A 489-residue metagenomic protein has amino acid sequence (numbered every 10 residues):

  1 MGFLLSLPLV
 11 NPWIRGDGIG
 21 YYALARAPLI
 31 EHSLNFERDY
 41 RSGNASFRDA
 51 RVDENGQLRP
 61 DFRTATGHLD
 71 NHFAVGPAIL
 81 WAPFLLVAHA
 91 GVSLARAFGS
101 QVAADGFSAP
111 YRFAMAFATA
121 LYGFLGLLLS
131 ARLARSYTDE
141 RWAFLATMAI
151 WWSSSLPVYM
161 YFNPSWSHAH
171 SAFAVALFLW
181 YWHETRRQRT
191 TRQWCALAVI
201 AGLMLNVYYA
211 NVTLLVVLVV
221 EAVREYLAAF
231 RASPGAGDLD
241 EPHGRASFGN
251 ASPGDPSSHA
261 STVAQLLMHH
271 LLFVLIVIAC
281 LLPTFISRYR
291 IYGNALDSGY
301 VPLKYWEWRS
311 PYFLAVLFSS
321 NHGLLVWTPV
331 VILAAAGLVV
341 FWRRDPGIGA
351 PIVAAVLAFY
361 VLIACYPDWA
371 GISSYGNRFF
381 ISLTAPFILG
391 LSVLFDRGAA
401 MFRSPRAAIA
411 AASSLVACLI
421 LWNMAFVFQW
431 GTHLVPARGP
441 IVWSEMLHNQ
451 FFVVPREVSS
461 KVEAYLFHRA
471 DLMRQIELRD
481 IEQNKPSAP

Functional and structural regions predicted by a protein language model:
M1-G16, R26-N35, S46-F47, M148-S155 (+4 more regions): Transmembrane signal-anchor helices characteristic of membrane glycosylation enzymes that use polyprenol
S93-D105, L125-S154, F173, R187-A196 (+1 more regions): Transmembrane-helix signature of polytopic, membrane-embedded enzymes that assemble or transfer cell-envelope glycans
S100-L127, A143, T147-L177, Y181 (+1 more regions): Aromatic- and kink-enriched transmembrane "portal" helix at the membrane-lumen/periplasm boundary that abuts
A149, H170-A201, V217-E221, P386-G390: Specific aromatic-rich, kink-prone transmembrane helix
H170-A174, T213, V326-W327, V331-I332 (+1 more regions): Hydrophobic/aromatic-rich transmembrane helices and adjacent perimembrane loops
T213-I278, A335-D345, L389: Perimembrane helix-loop-helix junctions
V217-V220, R224, A228, H269-G337 (+2 more regions): Membrane-lumen/periplasm interface segments of specific transmembrane helices in polyprenyl phosphate-linked
S373-S374, A411-P489: Membrane-embedded, lumen/periplasm-facing catalytic core of multi-pass transferases that use lipid-linked donors
